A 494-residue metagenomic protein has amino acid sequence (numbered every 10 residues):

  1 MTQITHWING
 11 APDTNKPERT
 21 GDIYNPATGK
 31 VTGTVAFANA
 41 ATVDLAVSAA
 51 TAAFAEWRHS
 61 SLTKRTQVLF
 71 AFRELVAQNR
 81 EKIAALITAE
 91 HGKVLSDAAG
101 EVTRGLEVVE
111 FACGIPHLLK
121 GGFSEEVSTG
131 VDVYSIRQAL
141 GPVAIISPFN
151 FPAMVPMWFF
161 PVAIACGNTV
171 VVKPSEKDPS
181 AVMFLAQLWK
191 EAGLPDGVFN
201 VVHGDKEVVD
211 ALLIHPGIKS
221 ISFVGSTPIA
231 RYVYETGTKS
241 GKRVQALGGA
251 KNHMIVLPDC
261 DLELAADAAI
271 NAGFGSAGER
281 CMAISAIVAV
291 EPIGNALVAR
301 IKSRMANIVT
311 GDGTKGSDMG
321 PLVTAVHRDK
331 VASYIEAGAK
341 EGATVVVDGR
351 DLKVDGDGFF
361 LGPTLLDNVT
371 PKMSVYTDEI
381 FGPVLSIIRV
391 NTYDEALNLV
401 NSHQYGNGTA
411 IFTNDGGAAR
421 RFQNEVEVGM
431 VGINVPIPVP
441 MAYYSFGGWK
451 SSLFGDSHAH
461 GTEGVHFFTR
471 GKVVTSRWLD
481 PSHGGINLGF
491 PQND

Functional and structural regions predicted by a protein language model:
M1-A27, R350: Hydrophobic face of amphipathic alpha-helices that form TPR/SEL1-like repeat modules and related alpha-solenoid
T28-T34, I218, I255, V309 (+4 more regions): Conserved C-terminal structural/oligomerization subdomain of aldehyde/semialdehyde dehydrogenase
G29, R65, I87, V109 (+9 more regions): Residue-level signal for inorganic ion chemistry
T32-A38, A52-H59, I145, M254-L257 (+5 more regions): Short, well-ordered beta-strand elements within core beta-sheets of diverse protein domains
T32-L119, G130: Glycine-rich loop-to-alpha-helix module at the N-terminal edge of alpha/beta enzyme cores
F54, R58, R73-V76, R80 (+19 more regions): Structural signal for hydrophobic packing residues in well-ordered secondary-structure cores of soluble enzyme domains
A77, G121-L264, G316, V390 (+1 more regions): Rossmann-like NAD(P) dinucleotide-binding subdomain of oxidoreductase/dehydrogenase enzymes
P228-T370, I433, P481-G484, G489-D494: ALDH superfamily catalytic-core signature
